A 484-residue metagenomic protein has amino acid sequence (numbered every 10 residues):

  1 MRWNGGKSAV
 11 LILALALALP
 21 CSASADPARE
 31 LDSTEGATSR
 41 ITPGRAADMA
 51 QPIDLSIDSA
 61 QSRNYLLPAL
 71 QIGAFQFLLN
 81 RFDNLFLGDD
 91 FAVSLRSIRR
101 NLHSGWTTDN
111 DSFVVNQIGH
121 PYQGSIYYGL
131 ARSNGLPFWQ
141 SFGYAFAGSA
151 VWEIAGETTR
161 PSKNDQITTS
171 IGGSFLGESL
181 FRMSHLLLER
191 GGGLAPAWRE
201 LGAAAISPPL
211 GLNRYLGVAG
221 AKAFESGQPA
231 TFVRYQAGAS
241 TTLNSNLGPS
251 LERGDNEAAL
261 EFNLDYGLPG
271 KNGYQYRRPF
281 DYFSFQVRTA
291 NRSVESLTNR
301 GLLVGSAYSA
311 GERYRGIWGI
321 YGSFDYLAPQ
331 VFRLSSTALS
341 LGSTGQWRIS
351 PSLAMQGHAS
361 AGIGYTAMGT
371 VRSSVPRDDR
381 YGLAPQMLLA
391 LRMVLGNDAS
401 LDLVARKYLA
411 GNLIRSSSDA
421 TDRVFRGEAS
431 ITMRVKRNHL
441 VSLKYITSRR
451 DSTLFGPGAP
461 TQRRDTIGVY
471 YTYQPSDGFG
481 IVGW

Functional and structural regions predicted by a protein language model:
A9-P20: Bacterial N-terminal signal peptides
P20-I118, Q123-G124, R132-N134, F138 (+6 more regions): N-terminal targeting leaders of membrane proteins
Q123-G124, G156-H185: Alpha-helical transmembrane segments that form the membrane-embedded catalytic/substrate-binding core of multi-pass
L130, E261-D265, L303-A307, S340-Q346 (+3 more regions): Outer-membrane beta-barrel architecture
P137-T158, S170-S174: Small-polar-interrupted transmembrane alpha-helices in polytopic inner-membrane proteins
W152-P161, T242-N246, V287-V294, S323-V331 (+4 more regions): Sequence/structural signature of outer-membrane beta-barrel proteins
G172, G254-F262, E295-G301, R333-L341 (+3 more regions): Residues that define the transmembrane beta-barrel architecture of outer-membrane proteins
M433-V435, Q462-W484: Outer-membrane beta-barrel "beta-signal"
